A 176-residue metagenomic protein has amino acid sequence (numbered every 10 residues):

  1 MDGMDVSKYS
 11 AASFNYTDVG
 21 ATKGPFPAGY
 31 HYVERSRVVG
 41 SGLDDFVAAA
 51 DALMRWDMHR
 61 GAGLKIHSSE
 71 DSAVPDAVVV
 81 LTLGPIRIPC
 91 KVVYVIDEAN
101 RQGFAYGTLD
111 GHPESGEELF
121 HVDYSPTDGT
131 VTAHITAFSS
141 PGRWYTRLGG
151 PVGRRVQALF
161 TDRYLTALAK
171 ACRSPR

Functional and structural regions predicted by a protein language model:
M1-L83: Hydrophobic ligand-binding cavity/cleft-lining segments
D5-V6, S10, P141-R176: A conserved amphipathic terminal alpha-helix motif
R35, I135-A137, Y164: A structural signal for short, well-ordered beta-strand segments
A50-M58, D97, G111, T127 (+2 more regions): Short, intrinsically disordered, mixed-charge
P75, N100-A105, V131-T136: A short hydrophobic beta-strand element
A77-L81, P89-C90, A133: Conserved active-site beta-strand-loop modules that form the wall/rim of enzyme catalytic pockets and either contain
G84-D128: Hydrophobic-ligand binding "helix-grip"
L109-R155: Beta-strand/loop substructures that line and gate deep hydrophobic ligand-binding cavities in soluble
